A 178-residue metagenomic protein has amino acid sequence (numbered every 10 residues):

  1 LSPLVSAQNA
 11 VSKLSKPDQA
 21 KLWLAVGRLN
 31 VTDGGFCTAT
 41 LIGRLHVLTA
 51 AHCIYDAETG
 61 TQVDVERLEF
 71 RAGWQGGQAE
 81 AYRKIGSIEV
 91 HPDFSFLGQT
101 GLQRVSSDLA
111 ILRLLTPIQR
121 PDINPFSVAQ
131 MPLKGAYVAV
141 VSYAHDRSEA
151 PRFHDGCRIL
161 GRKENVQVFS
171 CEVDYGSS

Functional and structural regions predicted by a protein language model:
L1-I42, R152: Protease-domain processing segments flanking chymotrypsin-fold serine proteases, especially trypsin-like
Q8-K21, Y55, T61-I118: Conserved catalytic-core segment of clan PA serine endopeptidases
Q19-L22, L41-I42, T61-D64, L102-S106 (+3 more regions): Extracellular/periplasmic catalytic domains that process cell-envelope and extracellular macromolecules
L24-E69: Catalytic histidine site
G27-L29, V65-G76, A136-S142: Short conserved beta-strand and strand-loop elements enriched in small hydrophobics with frequent Asp/Gly
L29, A39, L45, T49 (+6 more regions): Terminal peptide-recognition signature
D33-F36, D174-S178: Short, small/polar residue-rich loop motifs at catalytic or cofactor-binding pockets
S106-L109, L114-G176: Chymotrypsin/trypsin-fold serine protease catalytic domain
